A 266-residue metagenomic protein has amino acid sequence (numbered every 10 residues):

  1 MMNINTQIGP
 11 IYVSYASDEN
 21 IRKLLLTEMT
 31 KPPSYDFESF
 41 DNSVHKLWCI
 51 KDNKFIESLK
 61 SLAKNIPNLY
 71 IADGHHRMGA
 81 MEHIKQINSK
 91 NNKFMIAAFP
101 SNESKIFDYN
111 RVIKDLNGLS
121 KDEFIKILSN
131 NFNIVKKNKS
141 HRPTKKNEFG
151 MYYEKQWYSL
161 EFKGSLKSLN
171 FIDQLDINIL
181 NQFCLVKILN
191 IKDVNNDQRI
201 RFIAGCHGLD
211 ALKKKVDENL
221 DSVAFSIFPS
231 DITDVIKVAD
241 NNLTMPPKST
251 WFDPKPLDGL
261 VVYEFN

Functional and structural regions predicted by a protein language model:
M1-N266: Surface-exposed, charge/polar-rich loops and edge strands
